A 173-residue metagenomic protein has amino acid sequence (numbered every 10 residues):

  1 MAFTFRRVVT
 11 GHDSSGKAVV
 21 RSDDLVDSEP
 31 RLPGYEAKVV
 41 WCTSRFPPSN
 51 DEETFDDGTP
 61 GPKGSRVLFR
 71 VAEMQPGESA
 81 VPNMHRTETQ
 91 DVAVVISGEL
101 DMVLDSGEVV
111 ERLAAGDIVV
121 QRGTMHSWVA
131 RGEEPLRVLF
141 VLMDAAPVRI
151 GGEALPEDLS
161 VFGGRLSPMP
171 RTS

Functional and structural regions predicted by a protein language model:
M1-N50: N-terminal leader/capping segments at the start of a protein or of a new domain
L25-D27, S49, E53-F55, V67-T87 (+2 more regions): Conserved short histidine dyad/triad with adjacent acidic residue
P30-R31, G58-K63, A80-T87, L104 (+2 more regions): Short histidine-centered beta-strand/loop micro-motifs that create catalytic or ligand/metal-coordination sites
E88-S106: Glycine- and acidic-residue-biased ligand/ion/polar-headgroup-sensing regions
D91-V92, I118-S127, E133-R149: A short hydrophobic beta-strand segment most commonly corresponding to one strand of the jelly-roll/cupin
S106-G123: Short acidic-glycine-tyrosine-enriched beta hairpin
P147-S173: Acidic/histidine-enriched, glycine/proline-rich intrinsically disordered or flexible terminal extensions
